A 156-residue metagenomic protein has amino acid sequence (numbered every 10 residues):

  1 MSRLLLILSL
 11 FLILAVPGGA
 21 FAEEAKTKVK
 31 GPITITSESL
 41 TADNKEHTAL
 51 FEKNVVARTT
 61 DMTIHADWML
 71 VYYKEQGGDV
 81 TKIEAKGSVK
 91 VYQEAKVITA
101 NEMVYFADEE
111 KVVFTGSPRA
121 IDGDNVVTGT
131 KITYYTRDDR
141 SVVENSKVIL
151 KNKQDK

Functional and structural regions predicted by a protein language model:
M1-K156: Mature-chain termini and adjacent capping regions
